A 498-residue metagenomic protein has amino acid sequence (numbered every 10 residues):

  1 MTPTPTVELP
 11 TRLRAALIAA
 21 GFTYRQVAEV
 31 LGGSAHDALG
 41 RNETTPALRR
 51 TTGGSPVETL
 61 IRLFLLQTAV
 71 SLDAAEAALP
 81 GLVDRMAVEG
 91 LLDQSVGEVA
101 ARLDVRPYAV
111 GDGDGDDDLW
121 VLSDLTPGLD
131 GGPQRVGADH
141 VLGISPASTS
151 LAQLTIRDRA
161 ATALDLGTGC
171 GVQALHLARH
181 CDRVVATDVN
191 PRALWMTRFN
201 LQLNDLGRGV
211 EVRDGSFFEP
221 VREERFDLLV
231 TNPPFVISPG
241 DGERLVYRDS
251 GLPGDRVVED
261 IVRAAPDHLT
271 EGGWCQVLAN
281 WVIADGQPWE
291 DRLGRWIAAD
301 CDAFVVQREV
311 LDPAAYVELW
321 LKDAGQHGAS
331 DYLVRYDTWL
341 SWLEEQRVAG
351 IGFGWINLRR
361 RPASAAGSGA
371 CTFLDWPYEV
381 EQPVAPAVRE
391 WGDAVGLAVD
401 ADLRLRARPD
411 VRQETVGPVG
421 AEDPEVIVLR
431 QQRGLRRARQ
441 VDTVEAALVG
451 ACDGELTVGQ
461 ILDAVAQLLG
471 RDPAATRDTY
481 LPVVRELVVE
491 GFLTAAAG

Functional and structural regions predicted by a protein language model:
T2-T59, L129-G131, A363-G450, P473 (+1 more regions): Acidic, low-complexity/disordered tracts enriched in E/D and polar residues
P56-D104, S150-I156, L164, G169 (+3 more regions): Long, charge-rich, low-complexity alpha-helical segments
S95-A163, T168-H176, H180: SAM-dependent Rossmann-like transferase core, predominantly class I methyltransferases with a strong bias toward
S145-T231: Conserved SAM/SAH cofactor-binding pocket of Class I
N190, G254-Q307: Conserved Class I SAM-dependent methyltransferase catalytic core
P233-D260: Mobile active-site "lid"/loop adjacent to the S-adenosyl-L-methionine
P313-A394: Flexible, glycine-/basic-rich loop-and-beta segments that form/coincide with the SAM-dependent methyltransferase
